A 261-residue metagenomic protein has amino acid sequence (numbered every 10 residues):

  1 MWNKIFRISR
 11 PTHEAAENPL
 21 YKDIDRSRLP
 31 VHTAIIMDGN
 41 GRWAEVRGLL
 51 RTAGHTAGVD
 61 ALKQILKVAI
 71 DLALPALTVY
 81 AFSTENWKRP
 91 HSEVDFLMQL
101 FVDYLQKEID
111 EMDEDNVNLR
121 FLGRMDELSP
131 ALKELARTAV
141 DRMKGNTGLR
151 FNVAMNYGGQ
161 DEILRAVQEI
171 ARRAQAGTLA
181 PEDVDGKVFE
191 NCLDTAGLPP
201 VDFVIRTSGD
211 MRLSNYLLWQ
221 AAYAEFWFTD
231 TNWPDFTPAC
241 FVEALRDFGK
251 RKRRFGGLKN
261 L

Functional and structural regions predicted by a protein language model:
M1-L261: Flexible, compositionally biased loop and terminal segments
